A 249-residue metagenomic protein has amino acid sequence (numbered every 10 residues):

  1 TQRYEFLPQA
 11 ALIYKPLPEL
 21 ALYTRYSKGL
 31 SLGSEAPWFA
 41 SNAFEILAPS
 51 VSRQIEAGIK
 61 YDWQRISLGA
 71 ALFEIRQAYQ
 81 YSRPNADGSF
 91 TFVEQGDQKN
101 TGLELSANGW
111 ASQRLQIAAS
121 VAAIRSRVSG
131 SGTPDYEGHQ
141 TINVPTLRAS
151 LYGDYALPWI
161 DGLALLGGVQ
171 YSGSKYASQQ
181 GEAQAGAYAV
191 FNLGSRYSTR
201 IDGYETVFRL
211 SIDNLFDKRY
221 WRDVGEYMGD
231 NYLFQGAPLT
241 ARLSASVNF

Functional and structural regions predicted by a protein language model:
T1-L17: Signature of Gram-negative outer-membrane beta-barrel scaffolds
Q2-F6, V51-I55, D62-Q64, E74 (+4 more regions): Residues that define the transmembrane beta-barrel architecture of outer-membrane proteins
A10, T24, A57, A70-L72 (+6 more regions): Membrane-embedded beta-strand positions of outer-membrane beta-barrel proteins
K15, A21-S27, A48-W110, A122 (+3 more regions): Membrane-embedded beta-barrel scaffold of Gram-negative outer-membrane proteins
L17-E19, R65, R114, P158-L163 (+1 more regions): Short loop/turn motifs that connect adjacent beta-strands in outer-membrane beta-barrel proteins
S34-N42, Q80-G88, I124, V128-E137 (+2 more regions): Outer-membrane beta-barrel translocator domains and adjoining extracellular loop/strand segments of Gram-negative
S67, E74-R76, V93-Q179, S246-N248: Gram-negative outer-membrane beta-barrel transporters
I117, Q170-A177, Y197-F249: C-terminal beta-signal and adjacent terminal beta-strands/loops of Gram-negative outer-membrane beta-barrel proteins
